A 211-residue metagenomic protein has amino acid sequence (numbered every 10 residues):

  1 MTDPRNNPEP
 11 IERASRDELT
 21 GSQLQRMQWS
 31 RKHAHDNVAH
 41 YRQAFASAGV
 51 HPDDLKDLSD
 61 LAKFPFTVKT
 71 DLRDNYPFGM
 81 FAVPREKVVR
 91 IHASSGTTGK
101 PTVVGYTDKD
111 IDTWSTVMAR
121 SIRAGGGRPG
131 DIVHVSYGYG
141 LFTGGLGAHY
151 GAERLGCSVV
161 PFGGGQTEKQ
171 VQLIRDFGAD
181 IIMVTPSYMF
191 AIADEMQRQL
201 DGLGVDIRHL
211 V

Functional and structural regions predicted by a protein language model:
M1-A93, T98-T116, R123-A124, R128 (+1 more regions): Nucleotide 5′-phosphate-binding alpha/beta core
W29, A48, G145-V211: Conserved adenylate-forming
H33, Y106, Y137, F162 (+1 more regions): Small/polar loops that bind or transfer phosphate-bearing groups
A34, S94-T97, V133, I182 (+1 more regions): Conserved S/T- and glycine-rich ATP-binding loop of Class I adenylate-forming
V88, I111, G138-G140, S187-Y188: Short glycine-enriched loops at secondary-structure junctions
G99-Y106, G130-Y137, I174, A179-I181: Short acidic, glycine/Ser/Thr-rich loop/turn "cap" segments at secondary-structure junctions
S115-I132, T167-A179: Conserved ATP-dependent adenylate/AMP-binding module captured primarily in the ANL superfamily
R123-V159: Conserved AMP-binding loop of ANL adenylate-forming enzymes
